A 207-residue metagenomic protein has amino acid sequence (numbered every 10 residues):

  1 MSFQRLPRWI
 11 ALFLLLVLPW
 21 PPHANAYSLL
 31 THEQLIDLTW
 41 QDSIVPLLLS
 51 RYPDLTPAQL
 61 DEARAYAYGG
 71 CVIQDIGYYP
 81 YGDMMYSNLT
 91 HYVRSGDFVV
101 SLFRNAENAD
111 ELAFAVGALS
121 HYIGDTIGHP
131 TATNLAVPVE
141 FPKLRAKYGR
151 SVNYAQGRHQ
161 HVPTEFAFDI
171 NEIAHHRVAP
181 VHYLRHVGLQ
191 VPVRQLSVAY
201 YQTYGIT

Functional and structural regions predicted by a protein language model:
S2-I10: Bacterial N-terminal signal peptides that target proteins for export
F3, L15-V17, G70: Generic N-terminal simple sequence motifs
W9-P19: Bacterial N-terminal signal peptides
W20-A113, T126-G205: N-terminal, motif-rich segments that launch catalysis or mediate targeting to/interaction with membranes, typified by
A118, Y122, T126: Catalytic glutamate of the conserved HExxH
